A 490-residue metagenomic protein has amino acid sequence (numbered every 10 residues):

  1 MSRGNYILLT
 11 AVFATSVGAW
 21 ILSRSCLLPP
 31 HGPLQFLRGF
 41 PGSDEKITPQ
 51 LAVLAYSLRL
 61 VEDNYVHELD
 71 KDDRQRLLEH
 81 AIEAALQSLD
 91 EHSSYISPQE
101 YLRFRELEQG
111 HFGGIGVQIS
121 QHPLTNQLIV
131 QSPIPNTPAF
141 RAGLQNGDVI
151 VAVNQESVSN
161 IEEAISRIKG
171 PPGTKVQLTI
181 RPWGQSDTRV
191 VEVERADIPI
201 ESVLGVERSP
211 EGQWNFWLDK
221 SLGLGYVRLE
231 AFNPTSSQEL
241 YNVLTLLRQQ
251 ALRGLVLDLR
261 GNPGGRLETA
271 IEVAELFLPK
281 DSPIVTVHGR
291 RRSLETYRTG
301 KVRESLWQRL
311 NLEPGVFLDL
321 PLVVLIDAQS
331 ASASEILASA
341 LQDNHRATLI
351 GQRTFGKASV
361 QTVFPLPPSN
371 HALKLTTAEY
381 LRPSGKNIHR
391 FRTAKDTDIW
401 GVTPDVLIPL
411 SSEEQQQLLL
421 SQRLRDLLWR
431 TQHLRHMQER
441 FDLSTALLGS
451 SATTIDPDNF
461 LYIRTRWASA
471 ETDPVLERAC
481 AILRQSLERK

Functional and structural regions predicted by a protein language model:
S2-L255, G261-P263, E268-T269, L276-P279 (+2 more regions): Flexible, low-complexity junctional segments that flank or bridge functional domains
G4-I7, T15-R24, L204-K490: C-terminal "post-core" interaction segments
